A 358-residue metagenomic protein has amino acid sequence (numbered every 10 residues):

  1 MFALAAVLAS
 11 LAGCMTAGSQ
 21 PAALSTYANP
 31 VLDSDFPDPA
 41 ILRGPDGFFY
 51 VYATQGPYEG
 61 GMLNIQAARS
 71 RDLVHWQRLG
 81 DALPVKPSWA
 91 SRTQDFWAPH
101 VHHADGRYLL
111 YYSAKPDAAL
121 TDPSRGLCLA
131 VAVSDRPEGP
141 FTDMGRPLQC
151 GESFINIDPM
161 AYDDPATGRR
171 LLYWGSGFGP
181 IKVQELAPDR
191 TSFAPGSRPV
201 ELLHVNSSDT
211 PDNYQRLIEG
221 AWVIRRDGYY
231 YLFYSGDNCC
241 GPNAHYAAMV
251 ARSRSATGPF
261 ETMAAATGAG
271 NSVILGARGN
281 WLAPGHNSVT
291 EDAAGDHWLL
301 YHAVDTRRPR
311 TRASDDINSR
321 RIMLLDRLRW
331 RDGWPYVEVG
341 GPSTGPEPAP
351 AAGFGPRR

Functional and structural regions predicted by a protein language model:
F2-G13: Bacterial N-terminal signal peptides
C14-R358: Carbohydrate-active catalytic/glycan-binding domains of CAZyme proteins, especially the secreted or lumenal ectodomains
